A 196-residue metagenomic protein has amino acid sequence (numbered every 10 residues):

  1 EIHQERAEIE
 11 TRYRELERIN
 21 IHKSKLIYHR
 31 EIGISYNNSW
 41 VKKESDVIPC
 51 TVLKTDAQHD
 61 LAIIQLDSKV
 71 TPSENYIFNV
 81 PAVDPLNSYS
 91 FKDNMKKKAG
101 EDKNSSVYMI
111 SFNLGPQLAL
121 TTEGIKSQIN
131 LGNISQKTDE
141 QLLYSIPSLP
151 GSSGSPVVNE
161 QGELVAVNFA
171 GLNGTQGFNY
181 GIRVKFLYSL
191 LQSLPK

Functional and structural regions predicted by a protein language model:
E1-H59, A170: Catalytic-histidine neighborhood of serine endopeptidases, predominantly the chymotrypsin-like S1/PA family
E1-K23, L114, V167-K196: C-terminal cap/linker of serine protease catalytic domains
Y36-T51, E74, L86-L142, S148-S152 (+1 more regions): Flexible, gly/ser-rich surface segments that form the specificity/activation loops bordering the active-site cleft
D60-L66, E140-P147: Short, solvent-exposed secondary-structure boundary/capping segments
T71-N75, Y188-L190: Short, charged/polar, Gly/Pro-enriched secondary-structure boundary elements
G154-P156: Beta-propeller and closely related beta-sheet repeat lectin domains
N159: Short, acidic, Ser/Thr-enriched surface-loop or helix-capping motifs
